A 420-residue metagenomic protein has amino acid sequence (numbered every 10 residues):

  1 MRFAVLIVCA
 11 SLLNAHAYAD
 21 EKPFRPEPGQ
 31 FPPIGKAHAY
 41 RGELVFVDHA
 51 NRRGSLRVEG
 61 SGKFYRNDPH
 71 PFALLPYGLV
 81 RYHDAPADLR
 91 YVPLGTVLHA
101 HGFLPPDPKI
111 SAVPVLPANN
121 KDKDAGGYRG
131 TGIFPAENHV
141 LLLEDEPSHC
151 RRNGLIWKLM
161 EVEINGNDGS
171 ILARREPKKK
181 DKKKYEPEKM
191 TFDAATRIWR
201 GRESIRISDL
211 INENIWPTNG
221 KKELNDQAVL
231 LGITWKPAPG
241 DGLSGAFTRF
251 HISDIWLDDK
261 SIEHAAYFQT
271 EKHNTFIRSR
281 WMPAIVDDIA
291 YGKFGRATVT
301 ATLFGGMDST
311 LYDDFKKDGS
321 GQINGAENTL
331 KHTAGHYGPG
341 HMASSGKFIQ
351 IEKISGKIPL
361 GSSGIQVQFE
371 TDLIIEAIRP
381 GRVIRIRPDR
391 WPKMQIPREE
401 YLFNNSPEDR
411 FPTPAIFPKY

Functional and structural regions predicted by a protein language model:
A4-N14: Bacterial N-terminal signal peptides
N14-Y77, Y82-Y420: Short, flexible, surface-exposed loop segments at domain boundaries
